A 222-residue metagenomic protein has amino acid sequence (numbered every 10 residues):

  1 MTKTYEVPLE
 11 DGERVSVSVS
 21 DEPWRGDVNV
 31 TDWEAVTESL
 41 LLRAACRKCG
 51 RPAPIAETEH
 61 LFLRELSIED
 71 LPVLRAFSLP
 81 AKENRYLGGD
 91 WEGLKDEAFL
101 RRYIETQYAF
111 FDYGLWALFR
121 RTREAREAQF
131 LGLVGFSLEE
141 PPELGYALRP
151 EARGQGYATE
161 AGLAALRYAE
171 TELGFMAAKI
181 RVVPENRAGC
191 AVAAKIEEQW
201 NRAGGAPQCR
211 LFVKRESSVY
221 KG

Functional and structural regions predicted by a protein language model:
M1, Y5-V28: Acidic, Mg2+-coordinating phosphoryl-transfer loop and its flanking beta/alpha structural elements, shared across
E13-V15, Y157, F175, E198: Short glycine/serine/threonine/alanine-rich loop segments
T31-E151, Y168, E172-R181, E185 (+1 more regions): GNAT-family acyltransferases
A152, G156-A165: Conserved acetyl-CoA pyrophosphate-binding loop and the N-cap/start of the following alpha-helix in GNAT-like
